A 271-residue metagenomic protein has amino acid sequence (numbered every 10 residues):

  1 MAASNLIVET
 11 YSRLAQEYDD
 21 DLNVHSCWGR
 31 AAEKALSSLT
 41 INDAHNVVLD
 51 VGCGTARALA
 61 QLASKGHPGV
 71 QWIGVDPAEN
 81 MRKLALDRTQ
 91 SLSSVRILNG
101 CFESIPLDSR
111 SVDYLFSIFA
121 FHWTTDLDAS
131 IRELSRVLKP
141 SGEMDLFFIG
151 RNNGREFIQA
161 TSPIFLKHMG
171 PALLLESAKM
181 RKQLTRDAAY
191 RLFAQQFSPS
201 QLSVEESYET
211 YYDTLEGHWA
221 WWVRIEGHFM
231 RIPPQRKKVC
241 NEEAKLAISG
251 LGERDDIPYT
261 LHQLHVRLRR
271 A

Functional and structural regions predicted by a protein language model:
M1-H45, R57-Q61, K65, M81-L84 (+2 more regions): Conserved class I S-adenosyl-L-methionine
V24-S26, T55-R57, A178-A271: Conserved Class I S-adenosyl-L-methionine
V47, G142-E143: Short glycine-centered segments of the SAM/dcSAM-binding site in methyltransferase folds
V47-S104: Class I SAM-dependent methyltransferase SAM/SAH-binding core
E103-L115: A short acidic, Gly/Pro-enriched loop at the edge of an enzyme's catalytic core that lines a small-molecule cofactor
Y114-L127, G150: A short SAM/SAH-binding and catalytic strip from SAM-dependent methyltransferases
D128-P140: A short glycine-rich, Lys/Arg-flanked "PGG" loop and its adjoining helix->strand segment in the class I
D145-P171: Conserved class I S-adenosyl-L-methionine
